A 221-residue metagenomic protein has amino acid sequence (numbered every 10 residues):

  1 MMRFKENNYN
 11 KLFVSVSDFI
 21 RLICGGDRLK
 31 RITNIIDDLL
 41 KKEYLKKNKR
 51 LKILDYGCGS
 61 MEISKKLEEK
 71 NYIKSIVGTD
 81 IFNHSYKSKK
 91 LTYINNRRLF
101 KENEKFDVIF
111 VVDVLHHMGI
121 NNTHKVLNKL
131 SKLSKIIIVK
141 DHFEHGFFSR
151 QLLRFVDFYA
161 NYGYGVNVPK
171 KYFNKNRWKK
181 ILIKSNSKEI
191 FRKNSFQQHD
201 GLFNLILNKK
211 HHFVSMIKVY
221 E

Functional and structural regions predicted by a protein language model:
M1-L51, Y56-K101, K129, I138-E221: Class I (Rossmann-like) S-adenosyl-L-methionine-dependent methyltransferase catalytic domain, capturing the SAM-binding
L51, D107, K135: Conserved acidic residues
E104: Active-site charged/polar residues at nucleotide-handling catalytic sites that mediate phosphoryl, nucleotidyl
F110: A conserved beta-strand element that flanks and buttresses the S-adenosyl-L-methionine
D113-V114: Short catalytic micro-motifs in class I SAM-dependent methyltransferases
H117-M118, G146: Short glycine-rich, flexible loops that bind phosphorylated cofactors or substrates
M118-K129: A short, conserved alpha-helix within the catalytic core of class I
K132: Short, conserved loop/helix-junction motifs that constitute active-site signature segments in enzyme catalytic cores
